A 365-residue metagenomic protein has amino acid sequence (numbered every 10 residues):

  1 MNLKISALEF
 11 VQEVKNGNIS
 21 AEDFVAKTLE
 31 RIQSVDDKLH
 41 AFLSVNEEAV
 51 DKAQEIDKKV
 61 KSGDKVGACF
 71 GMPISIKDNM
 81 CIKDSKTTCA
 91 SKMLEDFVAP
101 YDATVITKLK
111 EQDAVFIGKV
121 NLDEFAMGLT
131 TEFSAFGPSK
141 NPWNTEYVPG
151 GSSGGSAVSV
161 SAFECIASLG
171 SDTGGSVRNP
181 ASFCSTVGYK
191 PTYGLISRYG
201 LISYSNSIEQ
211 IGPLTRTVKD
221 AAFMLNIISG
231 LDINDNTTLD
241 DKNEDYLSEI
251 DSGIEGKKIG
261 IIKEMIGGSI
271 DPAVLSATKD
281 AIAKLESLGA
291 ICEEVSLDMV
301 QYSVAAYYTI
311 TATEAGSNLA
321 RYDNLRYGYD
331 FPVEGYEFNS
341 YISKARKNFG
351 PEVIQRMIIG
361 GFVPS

Functional and structural regions predicted by a protein language model:
M1-D51, S287-G289, E352, I358 (+1 more regions): An N-terminal boundary/leader segment
F10-N16, S75, L94-V98, E209-R216 (+1 more regions): Short, well-ordered beta-strand elements within core beta-sheets of diverse protein domains
A21-V25, Q54, D245-S248, I270-L297 (+2 more regions): Acyltransferase
T28, F42, A49, D102 (+4 more regions): Residue-level signal for inorganic ion chemistry
V35, A68-V105, L129: Enzymes and membrane/adaptor proteins characterized by extended Gly/Ser/Thr/Asp/Glu-rich, aromatic-dotted
C69-C89, G253-I262, T313-S365: Short helix-loop capping/hinge segments that flank enzyme active sites or metal/cofactor-binding pockets
Y101-A103, T107-L231: Short glycine/serine-rich loop segments
K190-S276, A281, N339-S343: A short helix-breaking turn/cap at a secondary-structure junction
